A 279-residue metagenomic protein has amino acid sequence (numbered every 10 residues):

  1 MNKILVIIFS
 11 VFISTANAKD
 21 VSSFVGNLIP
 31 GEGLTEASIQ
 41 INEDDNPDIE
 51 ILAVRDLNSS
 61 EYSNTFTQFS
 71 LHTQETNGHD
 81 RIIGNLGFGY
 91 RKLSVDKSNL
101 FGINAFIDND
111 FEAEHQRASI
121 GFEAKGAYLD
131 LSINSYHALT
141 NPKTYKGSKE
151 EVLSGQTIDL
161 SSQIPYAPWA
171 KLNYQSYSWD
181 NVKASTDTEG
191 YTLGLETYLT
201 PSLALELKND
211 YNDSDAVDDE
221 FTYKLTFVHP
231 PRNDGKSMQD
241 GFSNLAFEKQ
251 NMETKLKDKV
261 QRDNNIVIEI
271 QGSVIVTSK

Functional and structural regions predicted by a protein language model:
M1-A18: Classical Sec-dependent N-terminal signal peptides that target proteins to the secretory pathway
A16-R81, T254-K279: Outer-membrane beta-barrel initiation region
K19-P30, L139-N173, W179-A184, Y198-E206 (+1 more regions): Flexible, glycine-rich linker and terminal segments associated with outer-membrane beta-barrel/transport systems
G33, D45-I51, D80-L86, N99 (+5 more regions): Residues that define the transmembrane beta-barrel architecture of outer-membrane proteins
L34-Q40, L52-V54, F66-H72, G102-D108 (+6 more regions): Transmembrane beta-strands of outer-membrane beta-barrel proteins
I41-D45, L71-N77, Y90-K92, I107-F111 (+5 more regions): Transmembrane beta-strands of outer-membrane beta-barrel pores
V54-D56, G89-L93, G121-K125, S161-Q163 (+2 more regions): Transmembrane beta-barrel domains of outer membrane proteins
S59-T67, L93-I103, Y128-I133, Y166-N173 (+2 more regions): Repeated loop/turn-to-beta-strand initiation elements of outer-membrane beta-barrel proteins
